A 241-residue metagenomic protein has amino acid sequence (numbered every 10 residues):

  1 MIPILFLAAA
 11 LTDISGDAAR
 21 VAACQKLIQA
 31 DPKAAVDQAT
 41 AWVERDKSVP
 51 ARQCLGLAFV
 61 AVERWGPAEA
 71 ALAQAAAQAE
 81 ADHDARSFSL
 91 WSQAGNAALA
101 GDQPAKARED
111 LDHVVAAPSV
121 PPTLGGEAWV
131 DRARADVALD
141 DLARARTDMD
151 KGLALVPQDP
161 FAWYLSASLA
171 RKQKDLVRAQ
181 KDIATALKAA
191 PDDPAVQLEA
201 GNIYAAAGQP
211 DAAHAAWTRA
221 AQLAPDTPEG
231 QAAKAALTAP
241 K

Functional and structural regions predicted by a protein language model:
L5-A73, K241: N-terminal leader/linker segments that initiate helical-solenoid repeat arrays
D17, V49-P50, H83, F88 (+5 more regions): Helix-start (N-cap) detector for alpha-helical repeat units in TPR-like alpha-solenoids, especially tetratricopeptide
C24-Q25, L57, N96, R134 (+3 more regions): Residue-level recognition of tetratricopeptide repeat
Q29, A61-V62, A100, R134 (+4 more regions): Register position in tetratricopeptide repeats
A41-W42, Q74-A75, V114, K151-G152 (+2 more regions): Canonical positions in the second alpha-helix
E44-R45, Q78-D82, A117-P121, L155 (+2 more regions): Structural marker of alpha-solenoid helical repeat scaffolds
C54, Q93, E127, D131 (+3 more regions): Canonical tetratricopeptide repeat
